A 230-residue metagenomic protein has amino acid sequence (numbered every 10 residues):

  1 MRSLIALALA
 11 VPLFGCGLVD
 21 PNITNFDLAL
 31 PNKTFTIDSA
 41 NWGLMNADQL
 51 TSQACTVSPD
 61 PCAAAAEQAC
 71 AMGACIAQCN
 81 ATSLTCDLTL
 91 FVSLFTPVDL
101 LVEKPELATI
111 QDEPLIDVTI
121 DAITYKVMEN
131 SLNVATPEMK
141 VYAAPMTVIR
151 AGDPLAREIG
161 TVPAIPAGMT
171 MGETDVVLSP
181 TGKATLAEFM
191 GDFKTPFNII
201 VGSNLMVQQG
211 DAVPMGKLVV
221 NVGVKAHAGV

Functional and structural regions predicted by a protein language model:
P12-G15: C-terminal motif of bacterial Sec signal peptides marking the signal peptidase cleavage site
G17-D20: Bacterial signal peptide processing site
N25-G43: Post-signal peptide N-terminal segment of mature Sec-exported envelope proteins
D38-A71: Post-signal-peptide N-terminal segment of Sec-exported extracytoplasmic proteins
D87-L115: Short beta-strands within extracellular/lumenal beta-sheet-rich domains
P114-L132, L218: A short beta-strand element within beta-rich, extracytoplasmic domains of secreted/secretory-pathway proteins
N133-R150: Short, surface-exposed beta-strand/strand-loop-strand elements in extracellular ectodomains
A164-N221: Cysteine-clustered segments with highest specificity for TGF-beta superfamily mature ligands
